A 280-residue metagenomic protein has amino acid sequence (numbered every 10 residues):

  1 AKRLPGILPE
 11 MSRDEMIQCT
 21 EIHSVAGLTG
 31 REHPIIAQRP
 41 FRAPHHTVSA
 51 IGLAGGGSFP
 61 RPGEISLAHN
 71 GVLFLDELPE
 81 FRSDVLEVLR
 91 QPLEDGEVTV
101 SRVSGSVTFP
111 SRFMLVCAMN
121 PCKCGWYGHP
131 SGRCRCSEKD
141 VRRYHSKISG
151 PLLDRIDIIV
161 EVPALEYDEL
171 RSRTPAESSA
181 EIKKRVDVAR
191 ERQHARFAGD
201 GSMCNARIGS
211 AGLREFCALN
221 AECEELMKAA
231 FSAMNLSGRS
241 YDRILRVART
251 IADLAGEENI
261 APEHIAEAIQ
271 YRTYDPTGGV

Functional and structural regions predicted by a protein language model:
A1-G30, D95: Walker A/P-loop
R13, H46, N70, L86 (+1 more regions): ATP/adenylate-binding site constellation spanning eukaryotic-like Ser/Thr protein kinases, ABC-transporter
E15-Q18, G52, E64, E77 (+1 more regions): Residue-level recognition of specific faces of alpha-helices
P34-P40, H45-L73, G105-S106: Conserved alpha-helical scaffold flanking the Walker A/P-loop in AAA+ ATPase domains
F59-P60, R82-V280: Basic, amphipathic alpha-helical bundle interface domains used for macromolecular binding and assembly
N70, D76-L78, V88: Walker B catalytic acidic pair
